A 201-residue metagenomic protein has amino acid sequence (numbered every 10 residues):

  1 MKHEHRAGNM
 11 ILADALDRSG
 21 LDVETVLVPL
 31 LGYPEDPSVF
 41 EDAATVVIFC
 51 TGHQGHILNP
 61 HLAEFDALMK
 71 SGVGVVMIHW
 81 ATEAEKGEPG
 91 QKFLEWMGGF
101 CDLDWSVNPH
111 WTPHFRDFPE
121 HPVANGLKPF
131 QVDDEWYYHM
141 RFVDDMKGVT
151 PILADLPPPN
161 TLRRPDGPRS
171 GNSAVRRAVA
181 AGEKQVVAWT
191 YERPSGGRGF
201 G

Functional and structural regions predicted by a protein language model:
K2-E85: Helical hinge/lid and interdomain linker segments adjacent to catalytic or ligand-binding clefts that mediate domain
A7, K86, G98, K147 (+1 more regions): Feature targets compositionally biased, intrinsically disordered low-complexity regions with long contiguous runs
D17, D22, D102-G199: Catalytic beta-strand/loop cores that center a nucleophilic Ser/Cys/Thr and support acyl-enzyme chemistry
V23, E88, L94-W96, P168-G171: Short, charged/polar low-complexity linear motifs in solvent-exposed/disordered segments
P29, D36, H61, V75 (+6 more regions): A general marker of short, structured functional hotspots
V39, E88-K92, T150: Short amphipathic alpha-helical patches
V47, V76-I78, T150-I152, F200-G201: Hydrophobic/aromatic beta-strand patches that form the interior of the parallel beta-sheet core in alpha/beta enzyme
G55-P129: A glycine-rich, often tryptophan-bearing local segment used as a flexible ligand/cofactor-contacting loop or short
